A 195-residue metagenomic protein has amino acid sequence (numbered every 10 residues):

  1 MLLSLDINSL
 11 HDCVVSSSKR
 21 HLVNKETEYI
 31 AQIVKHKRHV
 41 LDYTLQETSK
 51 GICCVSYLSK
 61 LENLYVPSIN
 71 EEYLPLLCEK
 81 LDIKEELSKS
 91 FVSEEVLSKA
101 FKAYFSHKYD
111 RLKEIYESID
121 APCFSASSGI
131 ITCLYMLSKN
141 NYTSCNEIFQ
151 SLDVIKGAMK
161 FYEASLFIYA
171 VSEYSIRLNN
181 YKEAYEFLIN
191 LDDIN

Functional and structural regions predicted by a protein language model:
L2, N70-L87: DNA major-groove recognition helix of helix-turn-helix/homeodomain DNA-binding modules
L2-V40: A short, Lys/Arg-rich alpha-helix, primarily the initiator
H36, Q46-E47, L76: Alpha-helical residues within helix-turn-helix
V40, K50, A100-H107, M136-N141 (+1 more regions): Hydrophobic/aromatic side-chain positions at a characteristic register within alpha-helices of tetratricopeptide repeats
L41-K60: Short alpha-helical DNA-recognition segment
D82-S98: Short C-terminal boundary/hinge segments that cap the last helix of small helical domains
D110-P122, A126-N195: Extended amphipathic alpha-helical coiled-coil/heptad-repeat regions
